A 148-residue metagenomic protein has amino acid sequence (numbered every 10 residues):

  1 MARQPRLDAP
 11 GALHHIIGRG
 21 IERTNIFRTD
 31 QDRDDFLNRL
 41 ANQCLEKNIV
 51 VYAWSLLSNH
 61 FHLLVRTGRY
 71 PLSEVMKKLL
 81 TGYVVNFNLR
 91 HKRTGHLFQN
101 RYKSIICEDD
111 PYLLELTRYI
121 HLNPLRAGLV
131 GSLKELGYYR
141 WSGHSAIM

Functional and structural regions predicted by a protein language model:
M1-M148: Short catalytic/metal-binding and nucleic-acid-binding patches
